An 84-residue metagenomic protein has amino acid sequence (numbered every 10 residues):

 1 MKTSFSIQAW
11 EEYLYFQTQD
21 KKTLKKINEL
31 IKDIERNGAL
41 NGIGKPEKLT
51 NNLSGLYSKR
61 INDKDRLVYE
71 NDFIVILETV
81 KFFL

Functional and structural regions predicted by a protein language model:
K2, E11-L24, S58-R66, E70-L84: Enriched for short, Lys/Arg-rich terminal
K2-S4, N51: Basic nucleic-acid-binding interfaces
W10-Y13, I31, T50: Conserved protein kinase catalytic domain
L24-K32: PIN-domain endoribonuclease scaffold, especially VapC-family toxins
D33-R60: A short, surface-exposed loop/turn module that caps and links secondary-structure elements
